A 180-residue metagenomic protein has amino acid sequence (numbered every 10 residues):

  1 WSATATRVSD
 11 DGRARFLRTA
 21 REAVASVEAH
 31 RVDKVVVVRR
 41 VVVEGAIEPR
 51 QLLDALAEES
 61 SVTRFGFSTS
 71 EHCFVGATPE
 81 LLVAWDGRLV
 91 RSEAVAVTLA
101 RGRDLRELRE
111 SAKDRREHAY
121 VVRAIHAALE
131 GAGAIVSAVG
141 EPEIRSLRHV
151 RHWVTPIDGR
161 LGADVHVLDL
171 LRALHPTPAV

Functional and structural regions predicted by a protein language model:
W1-A14, R18-R21, A25, V43-E44 (+1 more regions): Contiguous alpha-helical scaffold segments within structured protein domains that host functional hotspots
D33: Short acidic/polar active-site loop segments enriched in Thr and Asp
R39-Y120, V136: An anion-binding catalytic pocket shared by soluble metabolic enzymes
